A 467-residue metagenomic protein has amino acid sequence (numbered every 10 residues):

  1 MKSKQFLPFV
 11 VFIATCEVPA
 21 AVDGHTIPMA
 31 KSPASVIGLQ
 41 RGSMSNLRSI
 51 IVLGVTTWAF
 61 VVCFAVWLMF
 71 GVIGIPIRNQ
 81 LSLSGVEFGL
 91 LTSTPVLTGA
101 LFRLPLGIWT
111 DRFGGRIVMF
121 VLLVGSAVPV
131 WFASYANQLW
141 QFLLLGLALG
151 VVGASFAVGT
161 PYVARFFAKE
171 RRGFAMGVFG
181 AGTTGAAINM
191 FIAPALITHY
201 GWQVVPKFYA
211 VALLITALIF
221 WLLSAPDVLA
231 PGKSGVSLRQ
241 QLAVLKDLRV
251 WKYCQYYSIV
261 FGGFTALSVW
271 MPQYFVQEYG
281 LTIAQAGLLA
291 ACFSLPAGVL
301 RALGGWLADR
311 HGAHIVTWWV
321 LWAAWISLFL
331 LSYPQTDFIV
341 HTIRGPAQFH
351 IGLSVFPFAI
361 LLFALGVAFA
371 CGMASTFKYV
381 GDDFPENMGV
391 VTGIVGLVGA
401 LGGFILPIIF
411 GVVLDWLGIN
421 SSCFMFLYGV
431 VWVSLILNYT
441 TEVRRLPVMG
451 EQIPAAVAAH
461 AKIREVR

Functional and structural regions predicted by a protein language model:
V36-N46, D227-C254, V457-I463: Juxtamembrane intracellular "pre-TM" segments in multi-pass secondary transporters
F70-G71, L248-G298, M373: Extracytoplasmic gate region of multi-pass secondary transporters
L101-L139: Conserved MFS/SLC helix-loop-helix module at the cytosolic interface between two early adjacent transmembrane helices
I117-W131, I315-L330: Structural signature of the two symmetry-related core transmembrane helices
L145-G182: Cytoplasmic helix-loop-helix junction between adjacent transmembrane helices in 12-TM secondary transporters
R171-F191, G396-L406: Glycine-rich segments within core transmembrane alpha-helices of 12-TM secondary carriers
V178-S224: Helix-loop-helix hairpin linking two adjacent transmembrane segments in secondary transporters
A210-P231, S434-E442: C-terminal membrane-cytosol helix-exit motif in multi-pass small-molecule transporters
